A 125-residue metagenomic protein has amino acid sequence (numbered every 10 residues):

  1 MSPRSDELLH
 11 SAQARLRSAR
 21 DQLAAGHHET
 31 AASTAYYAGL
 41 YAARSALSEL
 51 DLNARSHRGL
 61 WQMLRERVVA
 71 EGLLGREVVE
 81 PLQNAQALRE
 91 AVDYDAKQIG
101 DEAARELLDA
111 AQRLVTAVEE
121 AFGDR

Functional and structural regions predicted by a protein language model:
M1-R125: Terminal alpha-helical segments
